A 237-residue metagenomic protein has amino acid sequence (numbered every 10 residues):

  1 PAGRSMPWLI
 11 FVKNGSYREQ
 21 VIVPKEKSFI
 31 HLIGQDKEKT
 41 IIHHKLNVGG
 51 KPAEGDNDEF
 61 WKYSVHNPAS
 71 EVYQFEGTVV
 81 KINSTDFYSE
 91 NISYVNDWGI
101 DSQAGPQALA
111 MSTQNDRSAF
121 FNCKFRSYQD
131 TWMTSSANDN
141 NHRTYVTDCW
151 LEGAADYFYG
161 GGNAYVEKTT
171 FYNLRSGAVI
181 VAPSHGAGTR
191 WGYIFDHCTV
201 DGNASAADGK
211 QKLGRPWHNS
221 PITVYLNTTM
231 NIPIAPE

Functional and structural regions predicted by a protein language model:
P1-E237: Sequence-level preference for short, compositionally simple segments enriched in small aliphatic or small polar residues
